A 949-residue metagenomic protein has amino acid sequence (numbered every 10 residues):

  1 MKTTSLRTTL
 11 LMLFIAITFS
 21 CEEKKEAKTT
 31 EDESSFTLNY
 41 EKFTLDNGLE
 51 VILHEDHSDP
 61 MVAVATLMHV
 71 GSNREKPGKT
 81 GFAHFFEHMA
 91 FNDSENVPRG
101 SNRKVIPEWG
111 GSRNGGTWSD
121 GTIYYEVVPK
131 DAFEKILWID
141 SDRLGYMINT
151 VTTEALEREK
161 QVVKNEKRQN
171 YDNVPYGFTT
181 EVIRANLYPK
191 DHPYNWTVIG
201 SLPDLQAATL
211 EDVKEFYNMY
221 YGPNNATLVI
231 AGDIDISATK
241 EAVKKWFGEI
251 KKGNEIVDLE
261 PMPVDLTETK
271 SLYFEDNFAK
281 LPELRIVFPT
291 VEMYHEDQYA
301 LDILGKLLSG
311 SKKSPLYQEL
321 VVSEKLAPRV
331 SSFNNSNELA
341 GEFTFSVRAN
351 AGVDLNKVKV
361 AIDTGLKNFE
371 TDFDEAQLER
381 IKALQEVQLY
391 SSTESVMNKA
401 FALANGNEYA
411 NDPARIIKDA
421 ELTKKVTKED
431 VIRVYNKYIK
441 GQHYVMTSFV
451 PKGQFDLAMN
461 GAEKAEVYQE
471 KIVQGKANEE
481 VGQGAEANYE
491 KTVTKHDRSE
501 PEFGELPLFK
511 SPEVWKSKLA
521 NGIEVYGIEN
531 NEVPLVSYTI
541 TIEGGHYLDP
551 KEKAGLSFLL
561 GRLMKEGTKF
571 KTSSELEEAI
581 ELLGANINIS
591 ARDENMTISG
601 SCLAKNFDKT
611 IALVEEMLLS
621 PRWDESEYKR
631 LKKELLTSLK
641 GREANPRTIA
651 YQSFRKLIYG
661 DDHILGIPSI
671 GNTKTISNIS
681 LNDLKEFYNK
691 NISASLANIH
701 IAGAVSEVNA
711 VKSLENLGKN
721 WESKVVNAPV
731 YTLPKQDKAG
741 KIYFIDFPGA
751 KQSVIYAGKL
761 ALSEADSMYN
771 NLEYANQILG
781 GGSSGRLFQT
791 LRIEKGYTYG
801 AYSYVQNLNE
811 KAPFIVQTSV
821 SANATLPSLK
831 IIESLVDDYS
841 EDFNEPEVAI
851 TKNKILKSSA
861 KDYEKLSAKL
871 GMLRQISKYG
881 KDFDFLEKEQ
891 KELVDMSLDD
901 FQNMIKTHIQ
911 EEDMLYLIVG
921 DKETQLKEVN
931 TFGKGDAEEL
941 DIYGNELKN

Functional and structural regions predicted by a protein language model:
M1-T30: Bacterial Sec-dependent N-terminal signal peptides
S20-E50, D235-E275, E283, Q318 (+5 more regions): Proteolytic maturation boundary segments
H54, D59-E75, G81-A83, G100-Y146 (+16 more regions): M16 family metallopeptidases and their MPP-like homologs
E134-K135, I236-K240, E296, V353-K357 (+5 more regions): Short, conserved charged micro-motifs
V163-N170, M262-F274, K382-T393, C602-L603 (+3 more regions): Short, conserved secondary-structure transition motifs
